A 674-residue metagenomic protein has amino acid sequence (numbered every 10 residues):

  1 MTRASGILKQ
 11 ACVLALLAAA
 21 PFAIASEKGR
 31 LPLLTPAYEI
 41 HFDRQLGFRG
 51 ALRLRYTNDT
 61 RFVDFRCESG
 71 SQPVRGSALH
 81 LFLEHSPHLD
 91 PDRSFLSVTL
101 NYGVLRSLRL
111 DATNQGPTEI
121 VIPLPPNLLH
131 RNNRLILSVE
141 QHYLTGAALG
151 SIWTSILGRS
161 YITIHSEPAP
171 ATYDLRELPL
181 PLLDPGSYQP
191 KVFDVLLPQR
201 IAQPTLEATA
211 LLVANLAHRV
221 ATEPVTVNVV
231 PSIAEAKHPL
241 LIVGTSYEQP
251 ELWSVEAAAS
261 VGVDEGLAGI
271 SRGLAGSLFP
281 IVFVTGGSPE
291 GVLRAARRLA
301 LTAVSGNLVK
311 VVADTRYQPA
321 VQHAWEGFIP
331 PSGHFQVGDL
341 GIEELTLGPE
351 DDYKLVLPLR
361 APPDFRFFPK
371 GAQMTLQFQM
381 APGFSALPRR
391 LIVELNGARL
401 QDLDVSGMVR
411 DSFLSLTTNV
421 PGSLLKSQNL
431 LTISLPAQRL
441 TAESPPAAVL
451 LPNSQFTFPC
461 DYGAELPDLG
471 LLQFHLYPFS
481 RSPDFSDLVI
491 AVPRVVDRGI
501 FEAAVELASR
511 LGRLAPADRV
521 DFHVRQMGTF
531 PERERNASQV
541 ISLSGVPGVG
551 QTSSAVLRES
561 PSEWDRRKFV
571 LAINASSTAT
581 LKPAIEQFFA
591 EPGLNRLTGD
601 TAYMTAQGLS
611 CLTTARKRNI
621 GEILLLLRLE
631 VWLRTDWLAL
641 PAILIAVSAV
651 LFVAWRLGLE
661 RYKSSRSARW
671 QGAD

Functional and structural regions predicted by a protein language model:
M1-A4, L17, A25: Initiator methionine at the very start of the polypeptide chain
T2-C12: Bacterial N-terminal signal peptides that target proteins for export
A11-A19: Bacterial N-terminal signal peptides
A25-D674: Solvent-exposed alpha-helical segments and adjacent loops that form catalytic or protein-interaction surfaces
